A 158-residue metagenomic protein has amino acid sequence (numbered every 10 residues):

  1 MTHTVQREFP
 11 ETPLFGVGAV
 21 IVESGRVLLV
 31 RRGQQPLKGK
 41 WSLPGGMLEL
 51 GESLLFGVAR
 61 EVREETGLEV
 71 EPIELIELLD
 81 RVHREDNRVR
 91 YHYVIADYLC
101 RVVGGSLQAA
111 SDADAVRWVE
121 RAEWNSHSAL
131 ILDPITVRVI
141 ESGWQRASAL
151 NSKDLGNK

Functional and structural regions predicted by a protein language model:
M1-G18, R88: Acidic, metal-coordinating catalytic segment for phosphate/diphosphate chemistry, firing primarily on the Nudix
F15-V17, G25, V94-A96, D114: Change "...and in nucleic-acid phosphodiester-cleaving endonucleases..." to "...and in nucleic-acid processing enzymes
I21, D97-R101, R117-E120: Short, well-ordered beta-strand micro-motif
E23, R31: A cytosolic small-molecule/anion-sensing beta-strand core signal
P36-W41: A conserved beta-turn-beta hairpin within the catalytic core of GNAT-like acetyltransferases that forms part
L43-I76, Y98: The catalytic Nudix box helix
R81-S106: Active-site-adjacent beta-strand/loop module that shapes the phosphate/pyrophosphate-binding cleft
S106-K158: Nudix hydrolase/Nudix homology domain
